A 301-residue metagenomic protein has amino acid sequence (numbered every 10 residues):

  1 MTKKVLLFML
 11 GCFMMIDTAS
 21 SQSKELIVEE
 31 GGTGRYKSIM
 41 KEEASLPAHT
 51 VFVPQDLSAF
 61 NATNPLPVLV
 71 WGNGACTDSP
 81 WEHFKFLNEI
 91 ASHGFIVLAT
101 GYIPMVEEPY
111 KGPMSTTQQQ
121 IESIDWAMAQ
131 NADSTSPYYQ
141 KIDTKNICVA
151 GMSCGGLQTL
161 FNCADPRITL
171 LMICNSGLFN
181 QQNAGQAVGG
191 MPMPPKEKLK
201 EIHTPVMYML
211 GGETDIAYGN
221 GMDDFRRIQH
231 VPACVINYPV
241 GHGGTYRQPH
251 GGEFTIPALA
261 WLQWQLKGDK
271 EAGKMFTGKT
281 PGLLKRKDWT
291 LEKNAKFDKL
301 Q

Functional and structural regions predicted by a protein language model:
L7-M15: Bacterial N-terminal signal peptides
Q22-N64: N-terminal cap/lid segment of alpha/beta-hydrolase-fold proteins
L57-P65, P109-L157: Gly/Ser-rich "nucleophile elbow"/oxyanion-hole loop immediately N-terminal to the catalytic nucleophile in hydrolases
T63-G74: Short beta-strand element of the alpha/beta-hydrolase
P80-T100: Short amphipathic alpha-helix adjacent to the substrate-entry channel of hydrolases
G156-P166: Short glycine-enriched nucleophile-adjacent loop and the immediately C-terminal alpha-helix near the catalytic center
T169-Q248: The feature captures the conserved acid-bearing segment of alpha/beta-hydrolase catalytic domains
V231, V240-G243, Q248-Q301: Alpha/beta-hydrolase-fold serine-hydrolase catalytic core, especially in secreted/extracellular enzymes
